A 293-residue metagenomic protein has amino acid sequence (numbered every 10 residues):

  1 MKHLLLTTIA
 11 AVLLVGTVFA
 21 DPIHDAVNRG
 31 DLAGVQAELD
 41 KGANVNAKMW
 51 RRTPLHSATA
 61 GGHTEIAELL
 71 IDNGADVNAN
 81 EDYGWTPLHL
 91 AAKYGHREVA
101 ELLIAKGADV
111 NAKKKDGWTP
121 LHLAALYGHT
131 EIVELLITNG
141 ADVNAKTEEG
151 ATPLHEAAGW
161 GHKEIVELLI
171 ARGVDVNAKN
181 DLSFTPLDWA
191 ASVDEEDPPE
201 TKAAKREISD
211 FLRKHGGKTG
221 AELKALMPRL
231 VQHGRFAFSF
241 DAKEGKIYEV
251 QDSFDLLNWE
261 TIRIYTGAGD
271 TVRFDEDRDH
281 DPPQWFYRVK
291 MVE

Functional and structural regions predicted by a protein language model:
G34, E65-I66, E98-V99, E131-I132 (+2 more regions): Conserved ankyrin/ankyrin-like repeat signature
K48-M49, E81, K114, T147 (+2 more regions): Ankyrin repeat boundary/linker residues
A221-E293: Short, composition-biased motifs enriched in small/polar/acidic residues
